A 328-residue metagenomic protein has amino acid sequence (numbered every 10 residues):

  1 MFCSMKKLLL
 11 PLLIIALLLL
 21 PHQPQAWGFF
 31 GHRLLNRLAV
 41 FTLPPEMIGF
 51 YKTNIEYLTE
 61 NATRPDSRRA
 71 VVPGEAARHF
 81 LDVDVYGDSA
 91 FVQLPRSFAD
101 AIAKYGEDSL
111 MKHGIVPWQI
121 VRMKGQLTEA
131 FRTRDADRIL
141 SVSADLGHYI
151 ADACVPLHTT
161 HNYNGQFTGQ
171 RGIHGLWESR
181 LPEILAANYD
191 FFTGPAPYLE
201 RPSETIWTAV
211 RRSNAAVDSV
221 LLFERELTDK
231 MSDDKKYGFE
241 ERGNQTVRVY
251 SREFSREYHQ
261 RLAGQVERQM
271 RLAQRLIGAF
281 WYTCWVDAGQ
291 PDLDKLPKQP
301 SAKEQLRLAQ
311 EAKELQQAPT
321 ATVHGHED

Functional and structural regions predicted by a protein language model:
M1-F2, I15, V155: Intrinsically disordered, low-complexity Ser/Thr- and Pro-rich stretches
F2-L8: Positively charged n-region of N-terminal signal peptides that target proteins for export
K6, G31, G147, A151-A153: Residue-level micro-sites within transmembrane alpha helices that shape and flank functional polar/acidic positions
L9-L10, N36: Sequence-pattern detector for short linear motifs and compositional/periodic biases rather than a specific fold
P11-L19: Bacterial N-terminal signal peptides
L20-D145, H161-E253, E257-R271, R275-D328: N-terminal, motif-rich segments that launch catalysis or mediate targeting to/interaction with membranes, typified by
I150-G165: Catalytic Zn2+-binding segment of zinc metalloproteases
